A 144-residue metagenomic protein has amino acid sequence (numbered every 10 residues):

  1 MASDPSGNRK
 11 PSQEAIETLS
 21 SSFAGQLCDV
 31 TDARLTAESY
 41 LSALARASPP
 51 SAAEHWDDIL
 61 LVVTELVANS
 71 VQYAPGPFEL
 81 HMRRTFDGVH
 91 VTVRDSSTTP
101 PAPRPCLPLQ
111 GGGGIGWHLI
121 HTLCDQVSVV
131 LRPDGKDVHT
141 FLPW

Functional and structural regions predicted by a protein language model:
M1-G25, V71-W144: Conserved beta-strand-loop-beta-strand hairpin that lines the nucleotide-binding pocket of ATP/GTP-utilizing enzymes
T18-S20, A24-L44: Extended, non-globular alpha-helical segments
C28, P50, E54-D57, L61 (+1 more regions): Residues at secondary-structure transition points
L35, Y40-T64: Conserved short strand/loop->alpha-helix "switch" segment adjacent to the catalytic nucleotide/phosphoryl-transfer site
V62, V67-Q72: Short, well-structured hydrophobic secondary-structure segments
